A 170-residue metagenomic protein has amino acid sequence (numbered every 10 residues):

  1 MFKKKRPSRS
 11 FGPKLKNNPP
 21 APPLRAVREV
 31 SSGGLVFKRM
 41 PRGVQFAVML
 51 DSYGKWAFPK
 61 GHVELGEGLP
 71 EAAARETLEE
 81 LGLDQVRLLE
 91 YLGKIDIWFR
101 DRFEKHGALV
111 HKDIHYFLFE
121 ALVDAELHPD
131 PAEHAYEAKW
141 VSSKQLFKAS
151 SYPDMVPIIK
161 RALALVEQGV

Functional and structural regions predicted by a protein language model:
M1-P41: Acidic, metal-coordinating catalytic segment for phosphate/diphosphate chemistry, firing primarily on the Nudix
V30-S32, V44, K112-H115, Y136: Change "...and in nucleic-acid phosphodiester-cleaving endonucleases..." to "...and in nucleic-acid processing enzymes
M40-Q45, K105-G107: Short, solvent-exposed loop/turn segments that connect beta-strands within catalytic domains and beta-strand-rich
R42-D84: Conserved Nudix-box catalytic region and its N-terminal flanking loop in Nudix hydrolases and closely related
A57, H111, W140: Short aromatic/basic micro-patch
G82-D124: Active-site segment of metal-dependent pyrophosphate-handling enzymes, primarily the Nudix hydrolase catalytic core
Y116-E120, L127-I159: NUDIX/MutT-family hydrolases
